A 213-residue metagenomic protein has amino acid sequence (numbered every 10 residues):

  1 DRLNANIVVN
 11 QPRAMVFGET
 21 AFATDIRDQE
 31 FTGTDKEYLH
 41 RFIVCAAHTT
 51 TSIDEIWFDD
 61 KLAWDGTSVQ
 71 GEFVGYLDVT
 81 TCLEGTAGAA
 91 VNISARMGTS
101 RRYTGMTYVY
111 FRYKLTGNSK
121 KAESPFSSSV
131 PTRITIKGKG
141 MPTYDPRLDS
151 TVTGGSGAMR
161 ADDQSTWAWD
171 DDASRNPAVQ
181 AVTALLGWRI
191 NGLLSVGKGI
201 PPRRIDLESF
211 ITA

Functional and structural regions predicted by a protein language model:
D1-A213: Polar, S/T/G-rich
